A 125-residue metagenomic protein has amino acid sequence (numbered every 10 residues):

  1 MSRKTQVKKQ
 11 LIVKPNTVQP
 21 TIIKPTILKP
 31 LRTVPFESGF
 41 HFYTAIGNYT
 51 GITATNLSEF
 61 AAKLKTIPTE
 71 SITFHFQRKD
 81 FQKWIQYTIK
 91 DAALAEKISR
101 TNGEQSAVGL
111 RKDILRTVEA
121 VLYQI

Functional and structural regions predicted by a protein language model:
S2-I125: Terminal, compositionally biased segments used for targeting/anchoring and flexible tails
